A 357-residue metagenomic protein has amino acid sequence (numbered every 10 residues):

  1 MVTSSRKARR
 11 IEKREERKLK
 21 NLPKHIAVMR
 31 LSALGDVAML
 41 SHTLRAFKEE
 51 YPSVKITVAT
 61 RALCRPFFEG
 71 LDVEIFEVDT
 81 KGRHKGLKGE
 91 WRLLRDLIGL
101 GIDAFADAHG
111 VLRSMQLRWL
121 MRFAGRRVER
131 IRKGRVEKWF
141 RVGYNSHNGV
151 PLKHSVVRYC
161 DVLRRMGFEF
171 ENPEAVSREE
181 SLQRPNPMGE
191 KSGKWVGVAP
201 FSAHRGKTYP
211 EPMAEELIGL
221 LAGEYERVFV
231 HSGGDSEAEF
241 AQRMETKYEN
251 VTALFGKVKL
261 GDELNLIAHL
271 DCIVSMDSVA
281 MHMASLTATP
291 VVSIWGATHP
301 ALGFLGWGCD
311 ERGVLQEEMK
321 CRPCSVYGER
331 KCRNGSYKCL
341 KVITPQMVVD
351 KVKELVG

Functional and structural regions predicted by a protein language model:
M1-G357: Catalytic machinery of carbohydrate-active enzymes, primarily nucleotide-sugar-dependent glycosyltransferases
